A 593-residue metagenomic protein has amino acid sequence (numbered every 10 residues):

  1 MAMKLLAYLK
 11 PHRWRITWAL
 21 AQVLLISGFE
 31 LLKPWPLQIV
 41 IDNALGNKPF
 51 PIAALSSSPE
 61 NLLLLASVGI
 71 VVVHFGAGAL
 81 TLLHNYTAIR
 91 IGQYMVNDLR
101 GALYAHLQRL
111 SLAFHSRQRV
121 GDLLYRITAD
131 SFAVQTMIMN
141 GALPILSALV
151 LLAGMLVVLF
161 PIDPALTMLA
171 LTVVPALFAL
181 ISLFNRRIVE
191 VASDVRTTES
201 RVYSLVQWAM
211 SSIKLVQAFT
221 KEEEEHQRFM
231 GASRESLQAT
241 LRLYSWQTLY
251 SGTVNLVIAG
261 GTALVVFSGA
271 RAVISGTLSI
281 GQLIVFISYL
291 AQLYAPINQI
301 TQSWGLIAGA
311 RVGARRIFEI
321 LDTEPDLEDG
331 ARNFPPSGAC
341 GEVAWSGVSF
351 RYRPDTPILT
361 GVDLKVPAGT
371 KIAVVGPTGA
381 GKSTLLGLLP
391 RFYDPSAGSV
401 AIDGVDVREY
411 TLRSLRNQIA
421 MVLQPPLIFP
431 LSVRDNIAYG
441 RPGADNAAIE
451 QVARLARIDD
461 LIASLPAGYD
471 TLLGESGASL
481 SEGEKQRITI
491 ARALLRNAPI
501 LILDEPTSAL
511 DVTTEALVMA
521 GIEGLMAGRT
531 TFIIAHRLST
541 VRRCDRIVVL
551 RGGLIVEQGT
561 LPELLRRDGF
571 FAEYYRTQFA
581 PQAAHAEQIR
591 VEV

Functional and structural regions predicted by a protein language model:
M1, L9, H84, A88-G92 (+2 more regions): Juxtamembrane loop-to-helix connectors within ABC transporter transmembrane domains
M3-L6, W14-I39, I70, N85-I89 (+5 more regions): Alpha-helical segments in transporter systems
K10-R13, L112-A113, A129-I138, A142 (+7 more regions): An intracellular "coupling" helix at the cytosolic face of ABC transporter transmembrane type-1 domains
I16-A79, F160-A165, A263, F267 (+1 more regions): Transmembrane helix-loop-helix hairpins at lipid-water interfaces of multipass membrane proteins, especially the type-1
I16-G28, N140-D194, F267-L278, A295: Transmembrane helices of ABC transporter permease
I41, L103, L107, V216 (+2 more regions): Helix-loop junctions and hydrophobic alpha-helical segments within the transmembrane domains of large membrane
V158-P175, A179, R242, W246-R315 (+1 more regions): Helix-loop-helix
D329-G330, P336-V593: ABC-type nucleotide-binding domain
